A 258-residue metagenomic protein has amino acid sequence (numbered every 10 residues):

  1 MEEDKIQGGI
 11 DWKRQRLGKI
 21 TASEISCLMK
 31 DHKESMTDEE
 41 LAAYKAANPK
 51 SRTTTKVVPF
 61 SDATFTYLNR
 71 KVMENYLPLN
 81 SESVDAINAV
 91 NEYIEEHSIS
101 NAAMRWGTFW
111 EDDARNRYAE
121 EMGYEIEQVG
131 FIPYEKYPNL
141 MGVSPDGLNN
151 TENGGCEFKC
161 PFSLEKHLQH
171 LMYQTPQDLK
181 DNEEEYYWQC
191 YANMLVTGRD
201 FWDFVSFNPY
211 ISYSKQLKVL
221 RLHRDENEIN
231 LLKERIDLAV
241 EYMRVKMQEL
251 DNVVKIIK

Functional and structural regions predicted by a protein language model:
M1-F109, Q174-K180, V253-K258: Charged, glycine-rich intrinsically disordered N-terminal tails and low-complexity linkers that flank
R14-R16, R52, R70, R105 (+5 more regions): Arginine residue identity/basic-tract feature
T64, L68-N69, A86, W110 (+5 more regions): Alpha-helical structural motif
M104-I126: Acidic-basic catalytic patches of nuclease active cores, encompassing PD-(D/E)XK and other metal-cofactor nuclease
E120-P145, N149-V240, R244-M247: Nucleic-acid nuclease catalytic cores
Y242-K258: Charged, low-complexity C-terminal accessory regions
